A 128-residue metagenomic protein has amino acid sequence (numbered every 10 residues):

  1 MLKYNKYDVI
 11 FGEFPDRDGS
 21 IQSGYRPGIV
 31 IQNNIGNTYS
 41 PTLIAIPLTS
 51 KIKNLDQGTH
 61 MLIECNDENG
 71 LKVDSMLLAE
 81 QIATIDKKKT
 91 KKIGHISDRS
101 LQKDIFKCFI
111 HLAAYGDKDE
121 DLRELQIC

Functional and structural regions predicted by a protein language model:
L2, N66-C128: C-terminal terminal-subdomain/extension
F14-G19: Short, charged beta-turn/beta-strand-edge "cap" motif at the junction between a beta-strand and an adjacent loop
I21-Y25, V30-N66: Compact nucleic-acid interaction/catalytic patches
